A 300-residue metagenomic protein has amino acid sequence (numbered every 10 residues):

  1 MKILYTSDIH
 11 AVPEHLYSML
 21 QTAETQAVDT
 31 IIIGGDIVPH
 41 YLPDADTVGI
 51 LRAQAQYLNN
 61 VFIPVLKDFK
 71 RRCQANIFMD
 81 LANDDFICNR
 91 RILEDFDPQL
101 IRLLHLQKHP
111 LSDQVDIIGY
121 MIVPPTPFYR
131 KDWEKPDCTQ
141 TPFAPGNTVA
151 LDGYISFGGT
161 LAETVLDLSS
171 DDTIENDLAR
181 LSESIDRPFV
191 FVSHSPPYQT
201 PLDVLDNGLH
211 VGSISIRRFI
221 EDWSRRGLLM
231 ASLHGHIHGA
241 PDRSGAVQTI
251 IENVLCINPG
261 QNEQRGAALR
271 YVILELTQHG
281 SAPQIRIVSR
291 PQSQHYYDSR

Functional and structural regions predicted by a protein language model:
M1-L4: Extreme N-terminal starter segment of soluble prokaryotic enzymes
D8, I31, D36, A82 (+5 more regions): Divalent metal-coordination and catalytic microenvironments
H10-E14, V38-L42, M79-R91, H109-P110 (+4 more regions): Active-site environment of divalent metal-dependent phosphoester hydrolases
P13-S112: Core catalytic region of metal-dependent phosphoesterases/phosphodiesterases, especially metallo-beta-lactamase-like
V38, A45-N59, S184-L228: Active-site-proximal segments of metal-dependent phosphoesterases and phosphodiesterases across multiple
R52-K67, D167-A179, G212-I216: Well-ordered, non-membrane alpha-helical segments in soluble/globular domains
K108-D113, S215-L228, G239-R300: Binuclear metal-dependent phosphoesterase catalytic core
V115-D206: Active-site-proximal loop/helix segment associated with metal-binding centers of metalloenzymes
